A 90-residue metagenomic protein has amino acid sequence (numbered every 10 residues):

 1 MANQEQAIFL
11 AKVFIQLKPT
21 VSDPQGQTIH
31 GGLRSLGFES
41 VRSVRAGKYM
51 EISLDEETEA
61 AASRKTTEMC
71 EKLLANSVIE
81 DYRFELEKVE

Functional and structural regions predicted by a protein language model:
M1-E90: Long, contiguous binding/interaction regions
